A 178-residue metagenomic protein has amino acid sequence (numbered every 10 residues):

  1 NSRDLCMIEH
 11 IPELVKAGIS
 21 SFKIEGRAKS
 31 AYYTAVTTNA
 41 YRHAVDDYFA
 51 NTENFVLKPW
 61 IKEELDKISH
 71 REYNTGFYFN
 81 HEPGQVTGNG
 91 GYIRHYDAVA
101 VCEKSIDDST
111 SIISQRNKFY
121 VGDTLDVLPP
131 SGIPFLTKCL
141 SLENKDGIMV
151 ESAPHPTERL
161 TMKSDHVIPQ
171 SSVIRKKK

Functional and structural regions predicted by a protein language model:
N1-K178: Surface-exposed amphipathic alpha-helical tracts and adjacent flexible/coil segments at the periphery of soluble enzymes
